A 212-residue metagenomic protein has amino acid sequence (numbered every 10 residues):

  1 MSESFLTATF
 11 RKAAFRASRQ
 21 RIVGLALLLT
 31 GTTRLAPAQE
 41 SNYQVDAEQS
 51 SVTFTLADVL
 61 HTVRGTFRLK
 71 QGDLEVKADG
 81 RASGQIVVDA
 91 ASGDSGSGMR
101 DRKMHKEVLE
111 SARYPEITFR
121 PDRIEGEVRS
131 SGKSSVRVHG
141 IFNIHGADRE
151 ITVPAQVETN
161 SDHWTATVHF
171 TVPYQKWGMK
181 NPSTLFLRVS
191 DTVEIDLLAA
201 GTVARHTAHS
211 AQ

Functional and structural regions predicted by a protein language model:
M1-S2, T167: C-terminal intrinsically disordered extensions
S2, L6, H209-Q212: N-terminal targeting/secretion presequences
E3-V23: Bacterial N-terminal signal peptides that target proteins for export
A8-F10, G31-R34, A208: N-terminal compositionally biased, intrinsically disordered segments and leader/signal-like regions
R21-R34: Bacterial N-terminal signal peptides
A38-Q212: Low-complexity, acidic/polar, glycine-enriched regions of mature
